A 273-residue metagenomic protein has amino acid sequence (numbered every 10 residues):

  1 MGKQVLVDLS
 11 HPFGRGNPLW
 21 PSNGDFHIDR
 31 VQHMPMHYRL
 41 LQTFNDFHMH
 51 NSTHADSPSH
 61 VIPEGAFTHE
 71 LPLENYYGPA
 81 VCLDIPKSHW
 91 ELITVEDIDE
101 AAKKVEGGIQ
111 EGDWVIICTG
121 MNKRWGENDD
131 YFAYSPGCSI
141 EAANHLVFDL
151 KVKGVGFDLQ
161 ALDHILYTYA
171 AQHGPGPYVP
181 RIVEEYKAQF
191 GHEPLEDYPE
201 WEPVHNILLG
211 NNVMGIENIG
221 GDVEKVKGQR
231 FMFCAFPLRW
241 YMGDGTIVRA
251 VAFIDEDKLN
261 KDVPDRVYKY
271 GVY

Functional and structural regions predicted by a protein language model:
M1-Y273: Active-/binding-site microenvironments in catalytic and ligand-binding cores
